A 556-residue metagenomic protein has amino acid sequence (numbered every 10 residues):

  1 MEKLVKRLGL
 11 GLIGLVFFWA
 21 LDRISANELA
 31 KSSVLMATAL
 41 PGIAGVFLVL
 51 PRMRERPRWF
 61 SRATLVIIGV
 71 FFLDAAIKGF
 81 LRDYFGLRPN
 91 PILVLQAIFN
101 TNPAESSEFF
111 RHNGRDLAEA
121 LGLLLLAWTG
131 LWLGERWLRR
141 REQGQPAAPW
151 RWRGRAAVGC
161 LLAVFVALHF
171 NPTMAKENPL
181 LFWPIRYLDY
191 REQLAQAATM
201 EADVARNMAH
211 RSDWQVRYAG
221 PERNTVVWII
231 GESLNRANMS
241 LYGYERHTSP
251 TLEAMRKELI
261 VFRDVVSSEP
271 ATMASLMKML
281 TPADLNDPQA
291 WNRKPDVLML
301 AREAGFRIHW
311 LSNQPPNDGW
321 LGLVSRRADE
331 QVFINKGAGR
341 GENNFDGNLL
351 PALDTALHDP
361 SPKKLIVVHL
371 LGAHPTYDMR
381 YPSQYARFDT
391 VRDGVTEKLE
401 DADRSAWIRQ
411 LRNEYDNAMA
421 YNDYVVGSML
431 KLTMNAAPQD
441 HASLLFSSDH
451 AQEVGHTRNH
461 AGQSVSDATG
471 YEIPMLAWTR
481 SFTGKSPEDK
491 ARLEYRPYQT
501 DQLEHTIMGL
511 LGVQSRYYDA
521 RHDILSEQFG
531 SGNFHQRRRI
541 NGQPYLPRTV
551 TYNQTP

Functional and structural regions predicted by a protein language model:
M1-F182: Transmembrane and membrane-interface helices of multi-pass, inner-membrane envelope-modifying transferases
K3-I13, A26-S32, P51-R56, E135-R136 (+8 more regions): Membrane-interface soluble catalytic domains
G159-W228, S233-E397, E472, T500-E527: Active-site-proximal alpha/beta segments of enzymes that process anionic O-linked groups
D213-R217, N459-S466: Short, P/G- and charge-enriched loop/turn segments at secondary-structure junctions
I230-L234, F446-A451: DG-centered beta-turn motif at the end of beta-strands
Q289, V465-A468: Short Gly/Pro-enriched turn/cap motifs at secondary-structure boundaries
P351-D354, R392-L444: A long, amphipathic alpha-helix that forms part of the scaffold/cap immediately adjacent to metal-dependent active
